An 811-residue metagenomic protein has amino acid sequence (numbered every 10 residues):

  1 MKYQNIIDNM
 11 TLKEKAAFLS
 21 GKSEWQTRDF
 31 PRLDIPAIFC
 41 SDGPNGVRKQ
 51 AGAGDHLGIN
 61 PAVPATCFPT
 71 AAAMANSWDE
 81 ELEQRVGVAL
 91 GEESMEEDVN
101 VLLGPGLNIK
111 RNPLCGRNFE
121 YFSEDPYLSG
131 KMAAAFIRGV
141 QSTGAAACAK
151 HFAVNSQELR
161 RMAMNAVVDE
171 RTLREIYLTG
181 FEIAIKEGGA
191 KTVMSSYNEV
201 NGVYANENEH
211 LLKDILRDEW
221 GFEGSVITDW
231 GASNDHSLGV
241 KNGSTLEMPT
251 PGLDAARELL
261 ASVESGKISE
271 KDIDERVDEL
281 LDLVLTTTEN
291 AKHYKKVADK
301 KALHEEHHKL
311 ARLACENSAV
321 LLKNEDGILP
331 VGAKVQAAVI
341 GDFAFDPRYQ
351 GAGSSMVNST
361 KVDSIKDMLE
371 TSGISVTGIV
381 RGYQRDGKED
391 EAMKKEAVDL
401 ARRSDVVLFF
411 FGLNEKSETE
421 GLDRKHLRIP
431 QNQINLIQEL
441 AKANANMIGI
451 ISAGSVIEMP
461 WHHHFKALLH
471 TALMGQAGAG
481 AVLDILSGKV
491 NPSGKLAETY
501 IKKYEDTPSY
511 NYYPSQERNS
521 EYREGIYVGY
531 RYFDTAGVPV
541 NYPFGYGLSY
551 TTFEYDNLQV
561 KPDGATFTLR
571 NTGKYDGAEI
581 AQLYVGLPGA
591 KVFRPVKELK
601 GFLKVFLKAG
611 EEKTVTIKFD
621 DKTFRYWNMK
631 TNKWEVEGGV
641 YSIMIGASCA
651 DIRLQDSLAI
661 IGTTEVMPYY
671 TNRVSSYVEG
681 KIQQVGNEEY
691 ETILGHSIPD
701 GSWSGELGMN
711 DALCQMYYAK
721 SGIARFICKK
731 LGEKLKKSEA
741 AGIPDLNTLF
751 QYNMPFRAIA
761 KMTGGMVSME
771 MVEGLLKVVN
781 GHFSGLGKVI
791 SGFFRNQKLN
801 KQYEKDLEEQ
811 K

Functional and structural regions predicted by a protein language model:
M1-K622, Y626, V640-M644, C649 (+4 more regions): Glycoside hydrolase catalytic-domain context in secreted enzymes
D8, L12, E24, E264 (+15 more regions): Generic surface-pattern signal
D621-P668: Terminal connector regions
C649, Q655-F726: Charged, amphipathic alpha-helical linkers/stalks
S702-I759: Long, charged, low-complexity terminal extensions
E739-K811: C-terminal non-catalytic accessory extensions
